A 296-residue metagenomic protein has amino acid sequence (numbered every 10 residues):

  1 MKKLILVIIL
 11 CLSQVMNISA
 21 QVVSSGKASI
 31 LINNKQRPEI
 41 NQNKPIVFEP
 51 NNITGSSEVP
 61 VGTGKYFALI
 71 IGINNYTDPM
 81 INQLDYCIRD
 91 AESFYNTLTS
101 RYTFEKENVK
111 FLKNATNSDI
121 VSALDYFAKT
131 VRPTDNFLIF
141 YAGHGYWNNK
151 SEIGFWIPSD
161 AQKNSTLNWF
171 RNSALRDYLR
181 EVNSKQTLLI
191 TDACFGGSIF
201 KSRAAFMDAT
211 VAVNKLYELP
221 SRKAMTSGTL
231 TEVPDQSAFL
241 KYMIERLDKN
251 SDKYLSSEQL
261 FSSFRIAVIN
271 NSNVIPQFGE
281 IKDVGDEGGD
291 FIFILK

Functional and structural regions predicted by a protein language model:
L4-S13: Sec-dependent N-terminal signal peptides
S13-A20: Hydrophobic membrane-targeting alpha-helices
A20-K296: Cysteine endopeptidase catalytic domains of the caspase/legumain-like
